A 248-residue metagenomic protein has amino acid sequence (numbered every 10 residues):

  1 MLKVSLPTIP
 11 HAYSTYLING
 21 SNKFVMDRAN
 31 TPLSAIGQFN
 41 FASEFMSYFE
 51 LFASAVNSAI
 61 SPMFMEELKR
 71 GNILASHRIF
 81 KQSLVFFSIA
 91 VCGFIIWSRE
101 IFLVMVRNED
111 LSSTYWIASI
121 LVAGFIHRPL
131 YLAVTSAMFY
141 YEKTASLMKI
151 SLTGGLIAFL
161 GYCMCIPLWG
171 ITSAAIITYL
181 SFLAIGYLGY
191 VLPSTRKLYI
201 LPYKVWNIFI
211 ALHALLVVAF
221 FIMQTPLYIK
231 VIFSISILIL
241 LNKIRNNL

Functional and structural regions predicted by a protein language model:
M1-G20, A29, A59, M63-L74 (+1 more regions): Interhelical loop/hinge segments that connect adjacent transmembrane helices in multipass membrane
P7, N22-F24, A35-A53, K81-Q82 (+1 more regions): Alpha-helical transmembrane segments of polytopic membrane transporters and translocases
N30-L33, Y140-E142, L168: Helix-loop interface residues and adjacent transmembrane-helix termini in multi-pass membrane transporters, primarily
A42-G71, H77-L84, T135-Y140: Helix-loop junctions and terminal segments of transmembrane helices in multi-pass membrane transport/translocation
A53, H77-R128, F159-L168: Alpha-helical transmembrane segments of multi-pass membrane transport and lipid-handling proteins
V122-T153, V191-T195: Membrane-interface junctions at transmembrane-helix termini in multi-pass inner-membrane proteins
A145, T153-Y187, F221-S234: Membrane-interface helix-loop junctions in multi-pass transport and translocation proteins
G154-I157, Y203-L248: Transmembrane alpha-helical segments of multi-pass transport proteins
